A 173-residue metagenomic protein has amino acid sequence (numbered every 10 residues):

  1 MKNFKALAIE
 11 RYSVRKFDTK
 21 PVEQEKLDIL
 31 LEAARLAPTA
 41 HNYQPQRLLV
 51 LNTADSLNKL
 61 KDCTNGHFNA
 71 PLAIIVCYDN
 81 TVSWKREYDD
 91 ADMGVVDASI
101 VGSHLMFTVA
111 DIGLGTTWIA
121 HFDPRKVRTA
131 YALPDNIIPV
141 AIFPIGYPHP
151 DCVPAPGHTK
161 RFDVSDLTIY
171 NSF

Functional and structural regions predicted by a protein language model:
M1-N3: Charged, compositionally biased N-terminal leader segments and the immediate start of the first structured element
A6-T19, K26, I142-F173: C-terminal helix-cap and adjacent tail motif
K16, R47, G115-W118: Short catalytic-loop micro-motif centered on adjacent basic/acidic residues
K26-E32, L36-V101: Glycine/small-residue-rich phosphate/adenosyl-binding loop
A34, I74, D89-A130: Small-aliphatic-rich amphipathic alpha-helix that forms the alpha element of a beta-alpha
R47, F122-P124, A141: Residue-level "edge-of-site" marker
H67-I74, A132-P154: A glycine-rich helix N-cap at a beta->alpha junction
Y78, H121, Y147: Short secondary-structure boundary segments
